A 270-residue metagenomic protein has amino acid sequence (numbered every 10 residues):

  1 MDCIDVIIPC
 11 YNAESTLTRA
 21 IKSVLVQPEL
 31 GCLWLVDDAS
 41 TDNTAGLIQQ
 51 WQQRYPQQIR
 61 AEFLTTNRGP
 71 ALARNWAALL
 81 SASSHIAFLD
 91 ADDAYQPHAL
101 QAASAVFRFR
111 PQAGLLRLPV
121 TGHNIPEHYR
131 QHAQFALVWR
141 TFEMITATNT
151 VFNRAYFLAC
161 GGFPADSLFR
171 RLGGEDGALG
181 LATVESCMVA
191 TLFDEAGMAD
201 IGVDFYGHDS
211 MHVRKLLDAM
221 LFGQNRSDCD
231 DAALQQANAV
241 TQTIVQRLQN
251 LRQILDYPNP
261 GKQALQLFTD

Functional and structural regions predicted by a protein language model:
K22-G31: Short, acidic, metal-binding catalytic loop of nucleotide-sugar glycosyltransferases
S23, D37-G46, T66, D90: A conserved acidic beta->alpha catalytic loop
N43, D93-V106: Acidic donor-binding/catalytic loop of UDP-sugar-dependent glycosyltransferases, especially processive GT2
L64-S81: Glycine-rich, basic loop-to-helix element that forms the pyrophosphate-binding segment of sugar-nucleotide handling
I86: Short aromatic/hydrophobic "clamp" motif used to bind/position activated sugar donors
L100-Y129: Conserved donor NDP-sugar-binding/catalytic core segment of glycosyltransferases
G122, F193-L216, M220-Q224: Active-site donor/metal-binding and catalytic loop motifs of nucleotide-sugar-dependent glycosylation enzymes
F169-L179: Acidic donor-binding loop at a coil-to-helix junction in glycosyltransferase catalytic cores that engages
